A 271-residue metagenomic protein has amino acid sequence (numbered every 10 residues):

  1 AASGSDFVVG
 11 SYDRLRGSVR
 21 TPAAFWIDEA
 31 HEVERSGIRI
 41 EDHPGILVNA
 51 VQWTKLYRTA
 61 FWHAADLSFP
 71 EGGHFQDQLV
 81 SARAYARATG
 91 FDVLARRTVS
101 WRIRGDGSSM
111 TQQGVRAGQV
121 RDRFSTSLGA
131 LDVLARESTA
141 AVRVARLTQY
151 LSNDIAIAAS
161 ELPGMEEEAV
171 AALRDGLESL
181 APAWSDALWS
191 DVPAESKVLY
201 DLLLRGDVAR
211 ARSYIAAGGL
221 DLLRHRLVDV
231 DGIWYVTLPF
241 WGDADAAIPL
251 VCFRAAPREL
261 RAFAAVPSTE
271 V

Functional and structural regions predicted by a protein language model:
A1-V120, F124-D132, A159: Donor-binding/catalytic cores of nucleotide-activated saccharide and glycerol-phosphate transferases/polymerases
R96, D122-R123, A140-A141, L147-Y150: Core active-site phosphate/anionic-ligand binding loop and the adjoining beta-turn-alpha structural block in enzyme
F124-L131, L151-A156, V170-A181: Hydrophobic core segments within long, regular secondary-structure runs in both alpha- and beta-rich folds
S127, L134-A141, W184: Alpha-helical junction/boundary sensor with strong preference for TPR arrays
V142-M165: P-loop NTPase catalytic cores that bind/hydrolyze ATP
E166-E168, D175-V271: Basic, ligand-binding patches in group-transfer machinery, especially extracytoplasmic/periplasmic segments
